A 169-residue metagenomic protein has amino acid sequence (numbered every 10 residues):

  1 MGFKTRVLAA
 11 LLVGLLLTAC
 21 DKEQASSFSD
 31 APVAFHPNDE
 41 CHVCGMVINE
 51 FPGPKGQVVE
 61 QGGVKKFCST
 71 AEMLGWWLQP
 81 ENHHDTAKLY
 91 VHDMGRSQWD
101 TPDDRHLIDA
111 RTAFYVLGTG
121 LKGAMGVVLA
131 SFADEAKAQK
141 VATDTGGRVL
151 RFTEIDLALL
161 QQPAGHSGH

Functional and structural regions predicted by a protein language model:
M1-A9: Bacterial N-terminal signal peptides that target proteins for export
L16-A19: C-terminal motif of bacterial Sec signal peptides marking the signal peptidase cleavage site
D21-F28: Bacterial lipoprotein signal-peptidase II cleavage site
S29-A31, Q61-G63, A124-L129: Second-shell loop/turn segments in exported
V33-K66, A71: Post-signal-peptide N-terminal segment of Sec-exported extracytoplasmic proteins
A71-N82: Short metal-binding segments enriched for Cys and/or His
E81-Q98, R151-H169: ADP-ribosyltransferase catalytic core
A87-V141, T145-F152: Thiol/selenol-based redox catalytic cores and closely related redox-interacting motifs
